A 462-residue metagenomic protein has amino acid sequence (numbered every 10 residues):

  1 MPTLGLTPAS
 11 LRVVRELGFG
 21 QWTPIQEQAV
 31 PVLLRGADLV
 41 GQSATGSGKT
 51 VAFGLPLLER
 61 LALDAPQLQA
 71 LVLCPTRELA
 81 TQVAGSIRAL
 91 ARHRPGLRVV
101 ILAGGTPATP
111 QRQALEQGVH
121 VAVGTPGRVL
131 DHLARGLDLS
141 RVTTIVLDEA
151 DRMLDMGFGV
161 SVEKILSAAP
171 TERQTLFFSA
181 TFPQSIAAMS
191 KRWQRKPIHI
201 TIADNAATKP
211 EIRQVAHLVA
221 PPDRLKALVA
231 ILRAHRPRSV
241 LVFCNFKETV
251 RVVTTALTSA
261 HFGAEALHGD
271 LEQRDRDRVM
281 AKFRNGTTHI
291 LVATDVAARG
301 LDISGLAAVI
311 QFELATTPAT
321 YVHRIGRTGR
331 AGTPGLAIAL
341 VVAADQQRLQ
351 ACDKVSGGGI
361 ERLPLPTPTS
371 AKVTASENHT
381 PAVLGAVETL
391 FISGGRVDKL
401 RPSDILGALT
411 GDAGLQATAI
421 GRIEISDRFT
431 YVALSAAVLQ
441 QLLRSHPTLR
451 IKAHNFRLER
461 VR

Functional and structural regions predicted by a protein language model:
M1-R462: Conserved helicase RecA-like core
